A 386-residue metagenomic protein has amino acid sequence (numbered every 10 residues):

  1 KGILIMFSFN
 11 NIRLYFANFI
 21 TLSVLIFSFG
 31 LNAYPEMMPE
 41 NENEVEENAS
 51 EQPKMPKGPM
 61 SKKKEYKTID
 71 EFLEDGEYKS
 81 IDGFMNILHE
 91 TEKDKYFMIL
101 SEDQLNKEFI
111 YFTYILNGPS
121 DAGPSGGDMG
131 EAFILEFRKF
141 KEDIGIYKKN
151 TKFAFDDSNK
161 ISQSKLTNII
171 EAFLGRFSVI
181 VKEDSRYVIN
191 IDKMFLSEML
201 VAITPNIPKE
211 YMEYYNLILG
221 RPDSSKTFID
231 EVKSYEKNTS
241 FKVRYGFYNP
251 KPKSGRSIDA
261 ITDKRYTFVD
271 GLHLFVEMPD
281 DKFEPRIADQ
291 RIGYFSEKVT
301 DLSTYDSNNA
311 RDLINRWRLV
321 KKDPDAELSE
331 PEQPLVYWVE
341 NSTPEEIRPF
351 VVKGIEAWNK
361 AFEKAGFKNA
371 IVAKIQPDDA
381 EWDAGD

Functional and structural regions predicted by a protein language model:
K1-L14: N-terminal secretory signal peptides that target proteins for export/translocation
N18-S28: Bacterial N-terminal signal peptides
L31-Y34: Sec/Tat signal peptide C-region and signal peptidase I cleavage site
E36-T343, V352, A361, A365 (+1 more regions): Auxiliary tRNA-acceptor-end handling modules of aminoacyl-tRNA synthetases
E356: Active-site environment of non-heme Fe oxygenases that use a 2-His-1-carboxylate facial triad
K368: Short glycine/proline-centered loop/turn elements that form peptide/ligand docking sites
I371: Conserved structured catalytic cores and adjacent interaction surfaces of nucleotide-binding/hydrolyzing enzymes
